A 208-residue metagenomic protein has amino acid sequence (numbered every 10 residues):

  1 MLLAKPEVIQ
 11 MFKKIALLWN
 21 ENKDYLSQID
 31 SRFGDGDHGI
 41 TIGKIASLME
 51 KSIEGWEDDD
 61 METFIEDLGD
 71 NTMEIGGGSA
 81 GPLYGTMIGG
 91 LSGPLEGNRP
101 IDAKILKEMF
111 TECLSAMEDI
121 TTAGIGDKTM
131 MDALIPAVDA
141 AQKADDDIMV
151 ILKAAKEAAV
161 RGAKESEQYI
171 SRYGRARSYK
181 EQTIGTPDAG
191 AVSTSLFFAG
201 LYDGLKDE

Functional and structural regions predicted by a protein language model:
M1-E208: N-terminal loops that bind phosphate or other acidic moieties and the adjacent beta-alpha structural core
